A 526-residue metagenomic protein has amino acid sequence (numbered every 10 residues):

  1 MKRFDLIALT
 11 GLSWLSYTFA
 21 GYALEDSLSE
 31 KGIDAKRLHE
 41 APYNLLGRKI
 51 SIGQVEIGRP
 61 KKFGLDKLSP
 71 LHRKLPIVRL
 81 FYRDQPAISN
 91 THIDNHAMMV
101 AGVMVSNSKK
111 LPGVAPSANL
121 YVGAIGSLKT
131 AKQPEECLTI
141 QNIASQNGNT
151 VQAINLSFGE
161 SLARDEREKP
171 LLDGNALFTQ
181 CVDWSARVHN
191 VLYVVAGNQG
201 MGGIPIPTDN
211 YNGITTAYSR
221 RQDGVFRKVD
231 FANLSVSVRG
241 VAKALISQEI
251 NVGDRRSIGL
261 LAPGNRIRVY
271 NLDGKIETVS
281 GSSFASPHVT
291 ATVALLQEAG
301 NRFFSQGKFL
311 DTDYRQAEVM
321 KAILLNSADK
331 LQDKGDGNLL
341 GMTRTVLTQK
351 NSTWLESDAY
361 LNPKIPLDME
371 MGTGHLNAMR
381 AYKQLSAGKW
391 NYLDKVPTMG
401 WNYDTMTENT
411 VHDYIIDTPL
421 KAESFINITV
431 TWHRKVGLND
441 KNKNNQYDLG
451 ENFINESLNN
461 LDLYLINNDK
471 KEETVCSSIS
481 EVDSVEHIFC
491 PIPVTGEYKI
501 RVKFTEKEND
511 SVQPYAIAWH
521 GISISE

Functional and structural regions predicted by a protein language model:
M1-A8: Bacterial N-terminal signal peptides that target proteins for export
L15-A20: N-terminal signal peptide c-region/cleavage motif recognized by signal peptidases
L24-L28, K36-P134, G148-A153, A163-D165 (+8 more regions): Subtilisin-like serine protease catalytic core
I88-A101, G174, K275-A291: Gly/Ser-rich catalytic serine loop of serine hydrolases
I125, A262-L355: Hydrolase catalytic cores
I206-E298: Extracellular S/T/G-rich loop segment that most often corresponds to the catalytic His/Ser-adjacent loop
K321, N326, H412-I416, V436 (+4 more regions): C-terminal edge strands of extracellular/lumenal beta-sandwich accessory domains
G341-N459, A516-E526: Secreted peptidase-domain scaffold signal
